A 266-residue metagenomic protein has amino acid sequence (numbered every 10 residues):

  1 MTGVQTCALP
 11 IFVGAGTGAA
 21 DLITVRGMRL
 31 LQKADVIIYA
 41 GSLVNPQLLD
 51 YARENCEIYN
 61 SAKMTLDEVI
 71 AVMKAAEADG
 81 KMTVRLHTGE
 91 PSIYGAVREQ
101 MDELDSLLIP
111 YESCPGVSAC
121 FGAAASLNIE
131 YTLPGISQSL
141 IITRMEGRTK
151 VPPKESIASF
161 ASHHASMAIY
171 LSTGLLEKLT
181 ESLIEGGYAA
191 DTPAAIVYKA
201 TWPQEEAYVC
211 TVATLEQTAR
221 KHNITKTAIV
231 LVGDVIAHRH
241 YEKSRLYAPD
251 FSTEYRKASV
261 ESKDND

Functional and structural regions predicted by a protein language model:
M1-C7: Single conserved hydrophobic/aromatic residue that forms the stacking wall/gate of nucleotide- or nucleobase-binding
A8-P10, D79-T83, S139, G147 (+1 more regions): A contiguous loop/helix-start segment that scaffolds small-molecule binding in enzyme catalytic cores
A8-V117, G122: Class I S-adenosyl-L-methionine
A19, E90-H163, E206-V209: Class I SAM-dependent methyltransferase SAM-binding "motif I" and its flanking Rossmann-like core
L22-R26, N45-P46, I70-V72, N128-I129 (+3 more regions): A generic local structural motif
M28, D50, A75, T132-L133 (+3 more regions): Short secondary-structure boundary/capping segments
